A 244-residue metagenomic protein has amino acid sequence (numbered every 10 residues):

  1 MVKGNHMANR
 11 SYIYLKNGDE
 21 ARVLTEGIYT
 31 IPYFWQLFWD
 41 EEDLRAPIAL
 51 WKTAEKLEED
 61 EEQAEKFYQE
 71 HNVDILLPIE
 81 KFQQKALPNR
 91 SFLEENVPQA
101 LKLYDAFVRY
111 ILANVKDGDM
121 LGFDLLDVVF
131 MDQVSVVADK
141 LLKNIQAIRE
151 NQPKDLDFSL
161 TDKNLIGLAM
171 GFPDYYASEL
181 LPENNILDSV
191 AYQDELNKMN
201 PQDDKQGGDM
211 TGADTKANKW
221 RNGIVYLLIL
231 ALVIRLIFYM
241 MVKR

Functional and structural regions predicted by a protein language model:
V2-R10, D119-W220, Y226-R235: Acidic, proline/glycine-rich low-complexity IDRs
V2-R45: Short, extreme N-terminal segment that most often corresponds to the first beta-strand
R45-N96: Low-complexity, serine/threonine/proline-enriched polar segments
E94-R109, K140-E150: Well-ordered, non-membrane alpha-helical segments in soluble/globular domains
L112: Conserved active-site/ligand-binding neighborhood in enzyme cores
L236-R244: Juxtamembrane boundary at the C-terminal end of a transmembrane helix
